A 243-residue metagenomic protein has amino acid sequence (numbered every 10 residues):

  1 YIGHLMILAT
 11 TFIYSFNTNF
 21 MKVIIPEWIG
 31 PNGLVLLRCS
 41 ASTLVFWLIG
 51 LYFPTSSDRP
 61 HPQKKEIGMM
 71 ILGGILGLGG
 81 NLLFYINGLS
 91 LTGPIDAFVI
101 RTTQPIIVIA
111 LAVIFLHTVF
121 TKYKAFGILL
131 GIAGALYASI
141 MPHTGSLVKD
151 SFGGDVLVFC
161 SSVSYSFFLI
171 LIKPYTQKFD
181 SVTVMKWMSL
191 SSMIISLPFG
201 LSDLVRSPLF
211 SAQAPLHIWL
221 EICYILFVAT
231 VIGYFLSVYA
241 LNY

Functional and structural regions predicted by a protein language model:
Y1-L37, L147-P174, I194-P198: Glycine-/small-residue-enriched transmembrane alpha-helix faces in small-molecule transporters and effluxers
H4-I7, Q63-L72, F120-A133, D155 (+1 more regions): Cytoplasmic-side transmembrane-helix entry/capping segments in multi-pass membrane proteins
A9, L36-L37, G73, I100-T103 (+3 more regions): Hydrophobic core positions of alpha-helical segments in small-molecule transporters and transporter systems
I13, N17-T18, W47-I95, I100-R101 (+2 more regions): Specific transmembrane alpha-helical segments of multi-pass solute transporters/efflux pumps, especially DMT/EamA
N19-P31, S57-R59, S90, S139-S151 (+1 more regions): Membrane-interface helix termini and inter-helical loops of multi-pass transporters
P26-G79, I107-A110, S164-L171, M185-R206 (+1 more regions): Transmembrane alpha-helices of multi-pass small-molecule transport proteins
G33-L44, I86-K122, S161: Specific alpha-helical transmembrane segments that line the substrate/conduction pathway and gating interfaces
F46, L111, F120-P142, S162 (+1 more regions): Hydrophobic transmembrane alpha-helices of multi-pass small-molecule transport proteins
